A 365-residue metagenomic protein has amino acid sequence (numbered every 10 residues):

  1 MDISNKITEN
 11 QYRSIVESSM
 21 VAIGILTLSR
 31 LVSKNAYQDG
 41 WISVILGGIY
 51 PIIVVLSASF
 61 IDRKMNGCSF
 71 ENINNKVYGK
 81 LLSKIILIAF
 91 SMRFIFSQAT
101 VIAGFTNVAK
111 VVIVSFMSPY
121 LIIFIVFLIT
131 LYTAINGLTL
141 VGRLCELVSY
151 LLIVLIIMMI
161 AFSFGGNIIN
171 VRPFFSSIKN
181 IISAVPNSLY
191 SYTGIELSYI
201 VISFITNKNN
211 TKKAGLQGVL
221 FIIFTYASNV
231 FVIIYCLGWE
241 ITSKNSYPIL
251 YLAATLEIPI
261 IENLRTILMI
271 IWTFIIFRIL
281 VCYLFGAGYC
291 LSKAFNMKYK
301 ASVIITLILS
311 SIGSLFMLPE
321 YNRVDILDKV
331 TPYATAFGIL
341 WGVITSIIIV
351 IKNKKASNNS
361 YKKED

Functional and structural regions predicted by a protein language model:
M1-D39, F204-I205, I348-D365: Membrane-interface "cap" regions at the ends of multi-pass membrane proteins
I7-T27, S43, G47, F90-F94 (+5 more regions): Hydrophobic, membrane-embedded alpha-helices of multi-pass small-molecule transporters
R13-A22, I45-S59, I86-F94, I113-I135 (+4 more regions): Transmembrane alpha-helical segments of multi-pass small-molecule transport proteins
I25-P119: Membrane helical hairpin/interfacial module
L31-S59, D328-S346, S357-D365: Extracellular loop-to-transmembrane helix junctions
K34, G104-K110, V126-V148, F204-K208 (+1 more regions): Membrane-water interface regions at transmembrane-helix termini and the short interhelical loops of multi-pass membrane
I95-Q98, I102, A134, Y150-F175 (+2 more regions): Hydrophobic alpha-helical segments and their helix-loop junctions in multi-pass secondary transporters
C236-L264: Membrane-interface interhelical connector segments
